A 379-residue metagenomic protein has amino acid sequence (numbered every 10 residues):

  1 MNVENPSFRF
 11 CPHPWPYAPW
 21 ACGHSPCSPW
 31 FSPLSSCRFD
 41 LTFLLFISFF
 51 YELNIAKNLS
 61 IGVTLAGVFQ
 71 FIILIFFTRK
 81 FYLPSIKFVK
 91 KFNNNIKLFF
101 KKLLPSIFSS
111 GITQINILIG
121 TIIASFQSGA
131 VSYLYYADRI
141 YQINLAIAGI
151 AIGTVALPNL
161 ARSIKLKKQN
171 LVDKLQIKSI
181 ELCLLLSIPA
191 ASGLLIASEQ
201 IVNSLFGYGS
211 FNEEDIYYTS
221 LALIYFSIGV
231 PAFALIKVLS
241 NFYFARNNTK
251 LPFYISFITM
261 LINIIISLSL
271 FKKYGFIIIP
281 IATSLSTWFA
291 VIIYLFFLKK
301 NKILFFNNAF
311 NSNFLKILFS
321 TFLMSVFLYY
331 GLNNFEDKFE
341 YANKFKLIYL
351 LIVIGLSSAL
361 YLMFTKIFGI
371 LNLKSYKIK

Functional and structural regions predicted by a protein language model:
M1-V3, A197-G229, E340-Y341: Interfacial segments at transmembrane-helix termini and the short loops linking adjacent helices
S7-S32, I228-I258, S269, K273: Membrane-interface junctions at transmembrane-helix termini in multi-pass inner-membrane proteins
P26-F31, C37-I72, K250, T259-I292 (+1 more regions): Membrane-interface helix-loop junctions in multi-pass transport and translocation proteins
A56, K102, I123-N144, E214-S220 (+1 more regions): Interfacial/gating helices of multi-pass transporter permease domains
A56-K57, I75-T113, K300-L318: Interhelical loop/hinge segments that connect adjacent transmembrane helices in multipass membrane
Y141-N159, C183-A190: Small-residue-rich midsections of specific transmembrane alpha-helices
G149-K168, Q176, S240: Helix-loop junctions and terminal segments of transmembrane helices in multi-pass membrane transport/translocation
F305-F306, Y330-K379: Membrane-proximal transmembrane or re-entrant/amphipathic helices at the cytosolic face
